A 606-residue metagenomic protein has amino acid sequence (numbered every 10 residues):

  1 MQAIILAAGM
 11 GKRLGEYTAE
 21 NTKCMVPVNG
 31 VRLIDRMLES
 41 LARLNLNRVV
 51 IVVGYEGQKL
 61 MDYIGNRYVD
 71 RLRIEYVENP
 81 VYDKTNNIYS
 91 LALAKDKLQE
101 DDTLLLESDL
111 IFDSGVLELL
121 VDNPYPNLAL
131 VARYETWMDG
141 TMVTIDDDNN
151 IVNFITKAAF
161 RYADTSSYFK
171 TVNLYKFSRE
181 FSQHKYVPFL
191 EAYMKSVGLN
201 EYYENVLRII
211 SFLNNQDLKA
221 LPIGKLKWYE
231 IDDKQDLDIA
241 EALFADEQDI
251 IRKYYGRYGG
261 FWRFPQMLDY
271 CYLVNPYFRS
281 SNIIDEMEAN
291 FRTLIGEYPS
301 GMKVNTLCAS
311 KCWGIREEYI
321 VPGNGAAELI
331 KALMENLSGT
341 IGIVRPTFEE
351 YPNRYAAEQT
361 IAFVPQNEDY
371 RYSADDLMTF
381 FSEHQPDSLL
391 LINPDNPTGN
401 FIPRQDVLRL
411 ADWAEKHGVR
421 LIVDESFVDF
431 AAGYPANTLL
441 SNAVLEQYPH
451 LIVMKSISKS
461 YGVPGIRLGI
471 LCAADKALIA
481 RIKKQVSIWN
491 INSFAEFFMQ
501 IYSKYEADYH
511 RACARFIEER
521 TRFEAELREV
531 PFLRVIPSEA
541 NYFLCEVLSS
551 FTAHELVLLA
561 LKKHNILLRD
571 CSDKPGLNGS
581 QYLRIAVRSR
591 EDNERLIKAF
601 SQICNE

Functional and structural regions predicted by a protein language model:
M1-A19: N-terminal nucleotide-binding beta1-loop-alpha1 segment
Q2-I5, V31-T103: Conserved N-terminal catalytic core of the sugar/cofactor nucleotidyltransferase
D113-V197: Conserved core of the sugar-phosphate nucleotidyltransferase
L119-N123, R371-Q385, P397-S460: Active-site pre-lysine segment of PLP-dependent enzymes
F169-T171, S280, G301, H450-I536: PLP-dependent aminotransferase class I/II
I239-E297, H384-Q385: N-terminal "arm"/small-domain region of PLP-dependent enzymes with the aminotransferase-like
E335-L391: PLP-dependent aminotransferase-like
I517, V530-H564, V587: Conserved PLP-binding catalytic core of the aspartate aminotransferase-like
